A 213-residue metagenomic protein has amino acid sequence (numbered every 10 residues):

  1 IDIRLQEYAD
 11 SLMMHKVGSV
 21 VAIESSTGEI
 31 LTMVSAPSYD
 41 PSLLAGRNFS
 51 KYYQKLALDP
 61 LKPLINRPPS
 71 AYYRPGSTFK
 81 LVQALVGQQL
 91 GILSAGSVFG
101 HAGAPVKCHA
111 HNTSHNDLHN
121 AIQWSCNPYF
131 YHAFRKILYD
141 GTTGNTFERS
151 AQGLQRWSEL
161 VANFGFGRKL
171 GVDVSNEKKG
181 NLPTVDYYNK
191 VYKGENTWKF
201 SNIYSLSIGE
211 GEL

Functional and structural regions predicted by a protein language model:
I1-S19: Conserved, well-ordered alpha-helix/loop/beta-strand core segments that scaffold catalytic motifs
V20-S25: Short hydrophobic alpha-helical segments used for membrane anchoring or interfacial signaling
S26-S77, V82-L213: Beta-lactam-recognizing serine transpeptidase/beta-lactamase-like catalytic domain environment
